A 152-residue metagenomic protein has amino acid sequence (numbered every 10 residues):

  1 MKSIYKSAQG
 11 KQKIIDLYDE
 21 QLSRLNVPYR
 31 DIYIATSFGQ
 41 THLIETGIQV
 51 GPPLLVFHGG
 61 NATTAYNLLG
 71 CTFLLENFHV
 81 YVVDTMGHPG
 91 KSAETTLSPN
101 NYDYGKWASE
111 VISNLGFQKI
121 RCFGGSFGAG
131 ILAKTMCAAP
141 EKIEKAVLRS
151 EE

Functional and structural regions predicted by a protein language model:
M1-P53, N77-F78: Alpha/beta-hydrolase fold catalytic core
I14, G39-G90: Conserved HGGG/HGGXW glycine-rich cap/lid loop of the alpha/beta-hydrolase fold
L68, S109, A133-C137: Short, hydrophobic alpha-helix immediately C-terminal to the catalytic nucleophile
V82-F123: Active-site loop/oxyanion-hole signature of alpha/beta-hydrolase fold enzymes
R121, E144-V147: Residue in the alpha/beta-hydrolase core beta-strand immediately N-terminal to the catalytic nucleophile
A129-P140, A146: Short glycine-enriched nucleophile-adjacent loop and the immediately C-terminal alpha-helix near the catalytic center
E152: Conserved small/polar residues in nucleotide/adenosyl-binding loops
